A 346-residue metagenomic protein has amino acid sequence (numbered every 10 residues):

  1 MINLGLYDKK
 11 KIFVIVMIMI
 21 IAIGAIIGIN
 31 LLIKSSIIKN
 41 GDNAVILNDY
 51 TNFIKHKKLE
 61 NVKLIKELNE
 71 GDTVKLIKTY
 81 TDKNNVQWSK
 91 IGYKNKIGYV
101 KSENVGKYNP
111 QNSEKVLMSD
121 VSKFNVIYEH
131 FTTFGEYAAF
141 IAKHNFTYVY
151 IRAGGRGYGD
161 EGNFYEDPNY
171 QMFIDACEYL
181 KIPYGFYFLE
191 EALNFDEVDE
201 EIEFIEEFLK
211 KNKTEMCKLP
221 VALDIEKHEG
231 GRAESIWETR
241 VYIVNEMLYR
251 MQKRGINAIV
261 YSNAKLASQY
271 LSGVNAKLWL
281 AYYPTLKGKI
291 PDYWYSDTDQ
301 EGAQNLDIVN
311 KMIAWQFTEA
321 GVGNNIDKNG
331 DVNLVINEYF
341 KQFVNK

Functional and structural regions predicted by a protein language model:
I2-I21, N30: N-terminal Sec-pathway targeting helices
I37-N40, G92-S113: Boundary regions of SH3-family modules and the immediately adjacent low-complexity/disordered segments in eukaryotic
L47, E103, Y108-R156: Boundary/entry segment of secreted carbohydrate-active catalytic domains
E67-E103: SH3/SH3-like beta-barrel superfamily modules
S113-H130, W279-K346: Functionally critical loop-and-helix segments that line ligand-binding/catalytic clefts of soluble enzyme domains
V116-D120, T147-R152, P183-F188, L219-I225 (+3 more regions): Structural recognition of the beta-strand scaffold that forms the well-ordered cores of secreted hydrolase catalytic
G135-N145, D167-I182, I205-C217, A303-V309: Acidic (Asp/Glu)-rich catalytic clusters
K211-R240, M247: Active-site groove signature of glycoside hydrolases
